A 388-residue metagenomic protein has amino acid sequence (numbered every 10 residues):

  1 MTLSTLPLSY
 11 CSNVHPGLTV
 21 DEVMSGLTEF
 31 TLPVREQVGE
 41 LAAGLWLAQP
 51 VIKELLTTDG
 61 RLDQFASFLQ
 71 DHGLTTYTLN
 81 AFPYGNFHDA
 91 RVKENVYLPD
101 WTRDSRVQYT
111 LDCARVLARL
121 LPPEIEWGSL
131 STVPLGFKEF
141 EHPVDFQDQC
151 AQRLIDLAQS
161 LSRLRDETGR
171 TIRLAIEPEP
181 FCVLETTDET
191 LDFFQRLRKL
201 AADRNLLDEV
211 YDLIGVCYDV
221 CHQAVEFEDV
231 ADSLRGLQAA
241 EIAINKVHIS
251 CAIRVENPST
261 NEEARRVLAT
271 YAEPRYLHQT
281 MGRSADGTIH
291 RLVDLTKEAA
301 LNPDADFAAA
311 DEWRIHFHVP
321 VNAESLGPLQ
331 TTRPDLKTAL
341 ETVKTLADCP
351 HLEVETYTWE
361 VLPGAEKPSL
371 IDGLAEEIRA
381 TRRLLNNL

Functional and structural regions predicted by a protein language model:
M1-G128, Q152, Q159, D208-L213 (+3 more regions): N-terminal pre-domain/capping segments
C11-H15, W46-P50, A81-Y84, V133-F137 (+5 more regions): Active-site beta-loop-alpha junctions enriched in small/polar residues
V20-M24, L55-L62, L184-D188, F227-A231 (+1 more regions): Conserved strand-to-helix beginnings and helix N-cap segments that scaffold or border functional pockets
E54-T57, D89, F140-H142, E185-E189 (+3 more regions): A short acidic (Asp/Glu
Q70-G73, Q238, F317: Anion (oxyanion) recognition and catalysis
A90-G215, V225: Active-site acidic/histidine proton-transfer and metal-coordination neighborhood in alpha/beta enzyme cores
L161-D304, A310, V319: Acidic/histidine-rich catalytic cores of soluble enzymes
G287-L388: Flexible, acidic glycine-rich loops studded with aromatic residues
